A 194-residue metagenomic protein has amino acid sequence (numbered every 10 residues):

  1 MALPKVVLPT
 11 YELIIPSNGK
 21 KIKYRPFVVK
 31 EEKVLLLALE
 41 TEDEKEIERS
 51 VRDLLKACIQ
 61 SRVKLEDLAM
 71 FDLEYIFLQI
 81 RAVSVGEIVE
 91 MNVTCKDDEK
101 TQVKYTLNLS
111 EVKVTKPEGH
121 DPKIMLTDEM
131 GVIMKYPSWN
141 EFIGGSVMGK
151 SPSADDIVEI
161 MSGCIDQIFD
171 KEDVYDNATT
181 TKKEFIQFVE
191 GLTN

Functional and structural regions predicted by a protein language model:
M1-N194: Long C-terminal interaction/binding lobes of large macromolecular proteins
